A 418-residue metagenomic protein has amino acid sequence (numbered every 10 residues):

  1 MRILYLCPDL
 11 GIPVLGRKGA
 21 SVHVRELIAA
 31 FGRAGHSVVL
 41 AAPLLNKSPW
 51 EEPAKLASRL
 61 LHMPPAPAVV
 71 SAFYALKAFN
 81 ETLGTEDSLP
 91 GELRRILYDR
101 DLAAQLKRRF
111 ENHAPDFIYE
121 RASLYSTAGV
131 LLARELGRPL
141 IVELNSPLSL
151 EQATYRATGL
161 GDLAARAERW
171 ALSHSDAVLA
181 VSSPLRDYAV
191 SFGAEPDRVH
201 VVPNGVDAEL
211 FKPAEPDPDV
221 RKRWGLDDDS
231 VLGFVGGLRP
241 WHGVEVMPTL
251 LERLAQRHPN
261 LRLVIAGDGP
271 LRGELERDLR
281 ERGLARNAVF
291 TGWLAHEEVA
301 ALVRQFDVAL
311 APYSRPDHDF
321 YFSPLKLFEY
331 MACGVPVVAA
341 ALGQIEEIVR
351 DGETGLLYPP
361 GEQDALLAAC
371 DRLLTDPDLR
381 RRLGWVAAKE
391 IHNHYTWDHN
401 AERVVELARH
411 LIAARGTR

Functional and structural regions predicted by a protein language model:
M1-P64, L254, R418: N-terminal subdomain of nucleotide-sugar transferases
L4, L226-L251: Conserved donor-binding/catalytic core segment of Leloir-type glycosyltransferases
L97-R100, A104-R108, T127, L131-E135 (+1 more regions): Membrane-proximal helix-turn-helix segments that form the acceptor-binding/catalytic region of lipid-linked
P184, G205: Carbohydrate-associated surface elements
G273-A300: Nucleotide-activated donor-binding/catalytic signature segment of Leloir-type glycosyltransferases, i.e., the conserved
V308-A311, E329-A332, P336-A339, V349: Short hydrophobic beta-strand element within catalytic cores of glycosyltransferases and related nucleotide-activated
D351-G352, L356-Q363, R372-D378: Conserved acidic donor-binding segment of nucleotide-sugar-dependent glycosyltransferases
A365, R372, L379-H394, R403-E406 (+1 more regions): A short, well-ordered alpha-helix in the C-terminal region of glycosyltransferases
